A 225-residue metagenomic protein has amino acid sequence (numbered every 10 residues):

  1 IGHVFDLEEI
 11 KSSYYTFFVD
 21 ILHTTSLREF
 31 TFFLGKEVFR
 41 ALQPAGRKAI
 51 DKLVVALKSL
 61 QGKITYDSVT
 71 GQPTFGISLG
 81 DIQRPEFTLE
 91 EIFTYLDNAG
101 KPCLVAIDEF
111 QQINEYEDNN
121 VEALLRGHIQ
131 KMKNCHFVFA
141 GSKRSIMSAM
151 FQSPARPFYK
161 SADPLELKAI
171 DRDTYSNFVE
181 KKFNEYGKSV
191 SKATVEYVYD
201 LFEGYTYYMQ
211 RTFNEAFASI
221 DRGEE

Functional and structural regions predicted by a protein language model:
I1-L104: P-loop NTPase nucleotide-binding core
V4-E8, H128, T212: Hydrophobic residues on the short alpha-helix immediately C-terminal to a glycine-rich phosphate/catalytic loop
S12-T16, K133-C135, K160-D163: Short glycine-/polar-rich loops that comprise or flank the Walker A/P-loop and associated switch/sensor motifs
H23, D163-T174: Conserved AAA+ ATPase "SRH/arginine-finger" region at the nucleotide-binding site
R28-G35, R172-E180: An amphipathic alpha-helix signature
F75-R144, Q152: Conserved Walker B catalytic segment
R144-A162: Short regulatory helix/loop adjacent to the ATP-binding pocket of P-loop NTPases
E180-E225: Amphipathic alpha-helical "lid/sensor" segments that cap RecA-like P-loop NTPase cores
